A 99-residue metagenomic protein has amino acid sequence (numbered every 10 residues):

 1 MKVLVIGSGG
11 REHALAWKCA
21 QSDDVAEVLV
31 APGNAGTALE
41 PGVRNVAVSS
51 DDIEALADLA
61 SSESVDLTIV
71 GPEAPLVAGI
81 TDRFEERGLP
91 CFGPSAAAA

Functional and structural regions predicted by a protein language model:
M1-A97: ATP-binding N-terminal substructure of ATP-dependent carboxylate-amine bond-forming enzymes
